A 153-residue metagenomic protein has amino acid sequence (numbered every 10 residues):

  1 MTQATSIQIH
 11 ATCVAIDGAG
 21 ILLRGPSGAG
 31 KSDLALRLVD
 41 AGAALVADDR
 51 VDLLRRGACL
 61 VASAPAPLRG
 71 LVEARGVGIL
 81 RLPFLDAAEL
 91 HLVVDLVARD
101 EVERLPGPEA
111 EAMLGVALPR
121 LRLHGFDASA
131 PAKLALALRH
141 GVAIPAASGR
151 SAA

Functional and structural regions predicted by a protein language model:
M1-Q8: N-terminal pre-Walker A segment at the start of P-loop NTPase domains
Q8-H10, A47-D48, L105: A short, compositionally biased
T12-V14, D52: Short beta-strand scaffold segments in enzyme catalytic cores
V14-V39: Glycine-rich phosphate-binding P-loop
D40-A98: Conserved nucleotide-sensing/catalytic segment adjacent to the nucleotide-binding pocket in NTP-handling enzymes
A87-A153: Conserved NTP phosphate-binding and transfer environment spanning the P-loop NTPase/kinase superfamily
